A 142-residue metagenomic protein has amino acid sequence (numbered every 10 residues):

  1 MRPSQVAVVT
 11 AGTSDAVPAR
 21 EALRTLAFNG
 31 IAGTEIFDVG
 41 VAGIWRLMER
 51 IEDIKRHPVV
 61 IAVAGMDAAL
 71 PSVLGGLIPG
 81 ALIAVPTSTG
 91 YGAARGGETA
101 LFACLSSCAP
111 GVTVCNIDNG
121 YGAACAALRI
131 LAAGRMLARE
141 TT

Functional and structural regions predicted by a protein language model:
M1-L47: Glycine-rich phosphate/diphosphate-binding loop of Rossmann-like nucleotide-binding domains
Q5-A7, A32-T34, P58-V60, G80-A84 (+1 more regions): Structural motif
V9-T13, D38, V63-M66, V85-S88 (+1 more regions): Fold-independent oxyanion-binding glycine-rich loops and adjacent beta-strand/coil segments at enzyme active sites
T10, I51, K55, V59 (+1 more regions): C-terminal binding/interaction regions
D15-R20, I44-W45, A64-V73, A94 (+1 more regions): Short glycine/serine/threonine-rich phosphate/pyrophosphate-binding segments that cradle anionic phosphate groups
A22-F28, I51-D53, G75-P79, R129-A133: Short, solvent-exposed amphipathic alpha-helical segments in soluble enzyme and RNA/protein-processing domains
E49-T87: Glycine-rich phosphate-binding loop
